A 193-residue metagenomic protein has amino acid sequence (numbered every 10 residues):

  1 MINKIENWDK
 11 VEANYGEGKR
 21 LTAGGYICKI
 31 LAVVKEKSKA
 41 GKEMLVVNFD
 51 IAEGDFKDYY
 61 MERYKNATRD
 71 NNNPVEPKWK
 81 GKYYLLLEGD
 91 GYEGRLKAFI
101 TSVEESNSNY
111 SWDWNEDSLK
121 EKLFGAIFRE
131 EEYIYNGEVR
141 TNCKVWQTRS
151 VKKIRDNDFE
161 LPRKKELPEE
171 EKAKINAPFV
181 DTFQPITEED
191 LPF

Functional and structural regions predicted by a protein language model:
M1-F193: Short beta-rich binding modules
